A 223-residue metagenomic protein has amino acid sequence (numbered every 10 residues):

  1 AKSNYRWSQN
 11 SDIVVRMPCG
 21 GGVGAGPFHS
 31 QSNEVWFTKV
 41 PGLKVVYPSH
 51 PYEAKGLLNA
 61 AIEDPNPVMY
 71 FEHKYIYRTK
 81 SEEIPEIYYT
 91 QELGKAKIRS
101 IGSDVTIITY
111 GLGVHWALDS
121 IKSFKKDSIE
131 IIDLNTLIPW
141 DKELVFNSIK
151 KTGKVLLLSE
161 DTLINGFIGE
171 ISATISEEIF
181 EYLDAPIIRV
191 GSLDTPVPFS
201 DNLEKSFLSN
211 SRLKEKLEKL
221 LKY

Functional and structural regions predicted by a protein language model:
A1, E53-L57, Q91-K95: Glycine-rich, charged/polar anion/phosphate-binding loops that engage phosphate groups from diverse ligands
R6-D64, V197, L221: Conserved thiamine diphosphate
W7-R16, G22-G24, K74-Y223: Thiamine diphosphate
I62-P67, I171-I175: Glycine- and acidic-residue-enriched helix-capping/beta->alpha junction motif
